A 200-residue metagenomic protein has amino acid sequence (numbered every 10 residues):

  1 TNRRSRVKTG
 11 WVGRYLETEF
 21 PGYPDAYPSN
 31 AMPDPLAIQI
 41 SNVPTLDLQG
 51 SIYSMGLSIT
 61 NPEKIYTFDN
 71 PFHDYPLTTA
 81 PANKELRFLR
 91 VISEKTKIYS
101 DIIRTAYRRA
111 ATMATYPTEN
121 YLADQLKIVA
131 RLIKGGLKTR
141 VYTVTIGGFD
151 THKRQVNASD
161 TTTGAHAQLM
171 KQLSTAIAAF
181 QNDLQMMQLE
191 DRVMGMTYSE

Functional and structural regions predicted by a protein language model:
T1-T175, A179-M187: Feature for exported/extracytoplasmic and membrane-associated proteins, marking the mature portion
Q188-R192: Flexible, glycine/charged-enriched surface loops at secondary-structure junctions
V193-E200: Acidic/histidine-rich, metal-coordinating catalytic segments
